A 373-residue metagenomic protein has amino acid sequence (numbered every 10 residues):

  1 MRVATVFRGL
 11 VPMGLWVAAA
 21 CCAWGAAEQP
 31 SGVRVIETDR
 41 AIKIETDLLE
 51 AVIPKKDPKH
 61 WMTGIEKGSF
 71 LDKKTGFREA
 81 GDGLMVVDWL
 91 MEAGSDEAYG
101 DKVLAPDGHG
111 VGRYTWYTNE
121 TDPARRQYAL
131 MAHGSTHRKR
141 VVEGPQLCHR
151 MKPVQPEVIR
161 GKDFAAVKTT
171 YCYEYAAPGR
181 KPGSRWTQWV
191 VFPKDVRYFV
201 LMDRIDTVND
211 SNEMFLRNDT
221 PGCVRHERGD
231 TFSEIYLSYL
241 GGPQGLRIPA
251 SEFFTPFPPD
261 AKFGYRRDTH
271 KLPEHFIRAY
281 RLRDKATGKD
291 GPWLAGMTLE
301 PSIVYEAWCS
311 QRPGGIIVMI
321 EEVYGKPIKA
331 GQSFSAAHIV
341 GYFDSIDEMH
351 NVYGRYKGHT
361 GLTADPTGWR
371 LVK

Functional and structural regions predicted by a protein language model:
M1-R8: N-terminal secretory signal peptides that target proteins for export/translocation
G9-C22: Bacterial N-terminal signal peptides
C21-Q29: Bacterial Sec-dependent signal peptides at the C-terminal "C-region" and cleavage site
E28-T38: Short, Gly/Pro- and small/polar-rich lid/capping loops
I36, K55, E66, Q155-R228: Acidic, contiguous internal or C-terminal segments within carbohydrate-active enzymes that form a structured patch used
I36-T38, E45, F257-K373: Beta-strand-rich recognition/accessory modules
D39-E174: Acidic-aromatic substrate-binding/catalytic surfaces of carbohydrate-active enzymes
N209-K289: Polysaccharide-binding surfaces and accessory modules of carbohydrate-active proteins
